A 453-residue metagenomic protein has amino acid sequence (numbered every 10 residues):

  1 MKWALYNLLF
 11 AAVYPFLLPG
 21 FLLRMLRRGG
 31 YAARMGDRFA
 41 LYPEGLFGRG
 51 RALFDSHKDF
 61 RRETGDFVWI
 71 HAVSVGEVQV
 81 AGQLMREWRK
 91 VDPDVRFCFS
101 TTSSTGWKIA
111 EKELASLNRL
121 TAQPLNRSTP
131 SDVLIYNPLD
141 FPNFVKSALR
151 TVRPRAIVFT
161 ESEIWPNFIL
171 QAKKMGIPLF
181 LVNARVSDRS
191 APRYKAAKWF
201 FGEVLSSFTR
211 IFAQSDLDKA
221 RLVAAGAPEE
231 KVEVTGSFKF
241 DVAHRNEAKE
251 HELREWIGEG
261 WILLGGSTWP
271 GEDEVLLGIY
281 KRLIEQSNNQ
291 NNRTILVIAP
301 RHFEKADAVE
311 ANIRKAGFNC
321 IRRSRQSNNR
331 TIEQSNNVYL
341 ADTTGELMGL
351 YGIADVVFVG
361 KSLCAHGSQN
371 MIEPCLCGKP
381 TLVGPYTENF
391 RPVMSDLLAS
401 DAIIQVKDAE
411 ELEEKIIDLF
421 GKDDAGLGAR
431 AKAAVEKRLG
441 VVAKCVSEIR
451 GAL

Functional and structural regions predicted by a protein language model:
L18-E247, L264, T268-P270, L283-Q290 (+1 more regions): Active-site and donor-binding regions of nucleotide-sugar-utilizing enzymes
P93, S100-S103, W107-I109, G271-I284 (+1 more regions): Donor-nucleotide binding loops and adjacent catalytic segments primarily of GT-B fold Leloir glycosyltransferases
A148-R150, V204, W256, L350 (+1 more regions): Structural alpha-helical scaffold elements that stabilize or flank donor/cofactor-binding regions in carbohydrate
V152-A156, N336-H366: Acidic donor-binding loop of glycosyltransferase active sites
F168, E272, E346, Q369-N370 (+1 more regions): Conserved sugar-transfer catalytic core signal across GT-A, GT-B, and GT-C glycosyltransferases
I177-L179, C320, T381: Hydrophobic beta-strand scaffold residues
E229, G352-A434: Catalytic binding pocket for nucleotide-activated donors in carbohydrate/polymer assembly enzymes
K437-L453: C-terminal alpha-helical cap of glycosyltransferases
